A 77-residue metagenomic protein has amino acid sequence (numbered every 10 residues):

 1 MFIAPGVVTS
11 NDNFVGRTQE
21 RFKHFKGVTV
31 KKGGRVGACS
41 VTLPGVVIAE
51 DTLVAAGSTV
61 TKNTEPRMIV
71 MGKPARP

Functional and structural regions predicted by a protein language model:
M1-M71: Structural signal for interior beta-strand "rungs" in well-ordered beta-sheet cores of soluble enzyme domains
P74: Walker B catalytic motif
